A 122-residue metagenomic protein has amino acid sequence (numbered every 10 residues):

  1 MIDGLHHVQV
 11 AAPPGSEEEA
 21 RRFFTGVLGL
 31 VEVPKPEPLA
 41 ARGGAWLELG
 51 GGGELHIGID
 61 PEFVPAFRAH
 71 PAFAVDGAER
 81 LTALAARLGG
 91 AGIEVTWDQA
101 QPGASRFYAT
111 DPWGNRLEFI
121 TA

Functional and structural regions predicted by a protein language model:
M1-D3, A86, G90-A122: Vicinal oxygen chelate
M1-R21, P71: N-terminal beta-strand motif that seeds the catalytic metal site of vicinal oxygen chelate
H7-Q9, W46, H70-A72, R106-Y108: Short aromatic/hydrophobic contact patches that present stacked aromatics for nucleic-acid/ligand binding
P14, P61, V75-G77, Q99: Short loop or secondary-structure boundary microenvironments that flank and position key functional residues
G15-V27, E32, R116: Conserved active-site alpha-helix within GNAT-family acetyltransferase domains
S16-E19, E79-L84: Short, conserved charged micro-motifs
R22-G26, L84-G89: Short amphipathic alpha-helices in soluble, non-transmembrane regions that often serve as interface/regulatory elements
V31-A66, R116-T121: Conserved short beta-strand elements that form part of the metal-binding/catalytic scaffold of enzyme active sites
